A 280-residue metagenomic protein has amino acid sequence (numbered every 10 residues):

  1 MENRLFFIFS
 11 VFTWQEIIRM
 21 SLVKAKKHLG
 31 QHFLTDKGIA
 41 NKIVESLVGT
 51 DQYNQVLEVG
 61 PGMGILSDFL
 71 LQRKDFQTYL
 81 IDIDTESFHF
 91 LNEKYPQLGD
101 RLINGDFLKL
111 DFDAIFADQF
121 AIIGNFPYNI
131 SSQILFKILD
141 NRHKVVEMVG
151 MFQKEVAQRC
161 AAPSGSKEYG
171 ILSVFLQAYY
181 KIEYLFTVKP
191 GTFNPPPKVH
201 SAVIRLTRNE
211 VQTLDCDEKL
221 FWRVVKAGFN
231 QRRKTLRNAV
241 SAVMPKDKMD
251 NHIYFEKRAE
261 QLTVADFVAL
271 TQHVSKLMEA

Functional and structural regions predicted by a protein language model:
R4-A227, A265-Q272, A280: Catalytic cores of RNA-modifying enzymes
R208, A227-A280: C-terminal lobe and adjacent flexible extensions of AdoMet/dcAdoMet transferase-like proteins
